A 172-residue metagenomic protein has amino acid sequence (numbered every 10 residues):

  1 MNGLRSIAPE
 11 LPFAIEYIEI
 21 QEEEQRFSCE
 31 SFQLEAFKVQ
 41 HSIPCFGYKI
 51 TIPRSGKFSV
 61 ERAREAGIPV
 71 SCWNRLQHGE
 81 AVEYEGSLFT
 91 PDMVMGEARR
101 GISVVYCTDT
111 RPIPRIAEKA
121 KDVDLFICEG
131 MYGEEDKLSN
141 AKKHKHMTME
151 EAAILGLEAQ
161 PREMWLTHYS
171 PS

Functional and structural regions predicted by a protein language model:
M1, I18, P161-S172: Divalent metal-dependent hydrolysis catalytic cores, especially in the metallo-beta-lactamase
M1-E19, P53: Active-site HxH/HxHxD metal-binding segment of metal-dependent hydrolases
Q21-L166: Metal-dependent phosphodiesterase/nuclease catalytic metal-binding core
